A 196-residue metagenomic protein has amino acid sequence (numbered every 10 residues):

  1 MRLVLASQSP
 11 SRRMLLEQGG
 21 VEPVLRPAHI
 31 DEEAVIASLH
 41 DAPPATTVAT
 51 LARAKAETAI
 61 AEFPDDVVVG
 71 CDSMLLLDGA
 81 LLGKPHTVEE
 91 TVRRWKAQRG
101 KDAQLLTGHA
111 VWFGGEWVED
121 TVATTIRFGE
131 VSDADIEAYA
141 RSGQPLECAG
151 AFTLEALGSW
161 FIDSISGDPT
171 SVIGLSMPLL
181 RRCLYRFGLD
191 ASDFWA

Functional and structural regions predicted by a protein language model:
M1-V21: N-terminal beta1-alpha1 ligand-phosphate binding loop
R2-V4, D41-A196: Anionic-ligand binding patches
Q8, A28, G114: Cofactor-binding loop segments of dinucleotide-utilizing enzymes, especially the Rossmann-like FAD- and NAD(P)+-binding
Q18, A37-S38: Active-site-proximal loop->helix
P23-V24, S192: A local structural micro-motif
V24-E33: A short beta-strand-loop structural module common to alpha/beta enzyme folds
E32-A37, L77-G79: A short acidic, helix-capping loop that chelates divalent metal ions and anchors anionic groups
